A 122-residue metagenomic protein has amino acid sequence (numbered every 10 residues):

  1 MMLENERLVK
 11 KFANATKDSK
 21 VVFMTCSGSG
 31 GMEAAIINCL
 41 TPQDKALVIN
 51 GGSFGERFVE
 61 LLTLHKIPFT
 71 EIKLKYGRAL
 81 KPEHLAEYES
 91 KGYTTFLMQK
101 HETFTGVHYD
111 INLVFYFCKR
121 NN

Functional and structural regions predicted by a protein language model:
M1-A34, S53, R57-T63: Conserved N-terminal alpha-helix of the aminotransferase class I/II PLP-enzyme fold
K20, K45, T94-T95: Structural motif
T25, I49, L97-Q99: Short beta-strand segments
T25, I72-R78: Short beta->alpha junction loops
I37-P42, L64: Alpha-helix C-terminal capping segments
L40-E56: Conserved PLP-anchoring active-site segment centered on the Schiff-base-forming lysine
R57-P68, K75, E83-A86: Active-site-proximal loop->helix
L80-N122: Active-site phosphate-binding strand-loop segment of PLP-dependent enzymes
